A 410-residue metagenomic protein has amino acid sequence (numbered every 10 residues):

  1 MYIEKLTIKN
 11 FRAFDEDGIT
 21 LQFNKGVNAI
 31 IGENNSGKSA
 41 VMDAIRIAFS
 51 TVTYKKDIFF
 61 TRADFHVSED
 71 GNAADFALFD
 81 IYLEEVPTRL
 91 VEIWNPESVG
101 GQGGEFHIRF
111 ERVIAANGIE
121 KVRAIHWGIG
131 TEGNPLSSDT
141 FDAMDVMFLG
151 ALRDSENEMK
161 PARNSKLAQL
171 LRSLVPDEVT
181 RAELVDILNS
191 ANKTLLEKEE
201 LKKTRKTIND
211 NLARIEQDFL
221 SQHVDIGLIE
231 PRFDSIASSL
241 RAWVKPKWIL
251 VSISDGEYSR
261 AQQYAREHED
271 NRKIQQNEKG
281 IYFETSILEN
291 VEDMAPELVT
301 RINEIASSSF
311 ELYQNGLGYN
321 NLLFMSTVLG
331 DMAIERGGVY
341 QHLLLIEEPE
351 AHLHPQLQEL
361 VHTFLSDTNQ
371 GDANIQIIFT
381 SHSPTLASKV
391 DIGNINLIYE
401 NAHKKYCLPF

Functional and structural regions predicted by a protein language model:
M1-S50, W243, I249-F410: Switch/communication elements of ASCE P-loop NTPase nucleotide-binding domains
R12, T20, S68-A73, S138-D139 (+3 more regions): Replace "in large, NTP-powered and nucleic-acid-processing enzymes" with "in large, NTP-powered factors and other
M42-Q102: Conserved P-loop NTP-binding catalytic core
R62-H66, W94-N95, I129-P135, D210 (+2 more regions): Short alpha-helical segments and helix-capping/turn motifs at coil-helix boundaries
L78-D80, V86-K193, K202-K203: Electropositive, glycine-dotted interaction segments that contact anionic polymers or phosphate-rich ligands
I81-E85, G150-R153, L228-E230, V244-P246 (+3 more regions): Flexible glycine-/small-residue-rich
V175-V185, N192, N209-A213, D225-F233 (+3 more regions): Glycine-rich phosphate-binding loops of nucleotide-dependent enzymes
L196-A237, A261-S286: Amphipathic alpha-helical domain-onset/packing element
